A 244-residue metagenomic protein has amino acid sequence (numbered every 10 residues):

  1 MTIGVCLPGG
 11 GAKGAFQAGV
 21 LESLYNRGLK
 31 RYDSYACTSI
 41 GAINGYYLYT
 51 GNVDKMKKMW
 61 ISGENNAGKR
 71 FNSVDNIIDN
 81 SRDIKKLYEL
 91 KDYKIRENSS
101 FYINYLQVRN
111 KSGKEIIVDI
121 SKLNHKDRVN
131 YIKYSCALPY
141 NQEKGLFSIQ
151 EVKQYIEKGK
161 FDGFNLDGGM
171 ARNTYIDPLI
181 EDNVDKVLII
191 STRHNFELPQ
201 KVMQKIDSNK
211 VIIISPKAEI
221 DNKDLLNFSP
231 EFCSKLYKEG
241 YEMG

Functional and structural regions predicted by a protein language model:
M1-T38, Y46-G244: Patatin-like phospholipase
